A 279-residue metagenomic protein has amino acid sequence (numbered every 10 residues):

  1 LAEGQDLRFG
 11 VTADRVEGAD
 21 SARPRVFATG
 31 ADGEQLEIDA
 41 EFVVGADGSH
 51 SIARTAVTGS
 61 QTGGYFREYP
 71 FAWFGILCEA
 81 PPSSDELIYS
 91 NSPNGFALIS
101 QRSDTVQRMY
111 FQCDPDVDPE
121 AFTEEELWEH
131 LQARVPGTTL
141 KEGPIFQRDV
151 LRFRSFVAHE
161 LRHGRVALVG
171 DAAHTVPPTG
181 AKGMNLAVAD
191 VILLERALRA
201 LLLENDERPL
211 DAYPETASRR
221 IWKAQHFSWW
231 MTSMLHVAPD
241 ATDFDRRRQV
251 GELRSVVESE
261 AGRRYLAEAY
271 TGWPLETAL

Functional and structural regions predicted by a protein language model:
A2-Q5, V11-D14, S21-E37, F42-F153: Conserved FAD-binding catalytic core of PHBH/FMO-like flavoproteins
Q5-D6, V166: Short, conserved active-site loop motifs that form the nucleotide-linked donor/cofactor pocket
A46, G170-D171, A189: Active-site flanking residues adjacent to catalytic metal/cofactor-binding acidic residues
R152-A158, R162: Acidic loop->beta-strand submotif enriched in PP2C/PPM serine/threonine phosphatases
E160-P178: Short FAD-binding loop at a beta-strand-to-alpha-helix junction that anchors the flavin cofactor in diverse
P178-V188: A conserved FAD-binding loop/helix module that cradles the flavin
A181, R196-L279: C-terminal helical "tail/cap" subdomain of flavin- and related membrane-associated enzymes
V191-L194: Active-site-proximal alpha-helical segments within enzyme catalytic domains
